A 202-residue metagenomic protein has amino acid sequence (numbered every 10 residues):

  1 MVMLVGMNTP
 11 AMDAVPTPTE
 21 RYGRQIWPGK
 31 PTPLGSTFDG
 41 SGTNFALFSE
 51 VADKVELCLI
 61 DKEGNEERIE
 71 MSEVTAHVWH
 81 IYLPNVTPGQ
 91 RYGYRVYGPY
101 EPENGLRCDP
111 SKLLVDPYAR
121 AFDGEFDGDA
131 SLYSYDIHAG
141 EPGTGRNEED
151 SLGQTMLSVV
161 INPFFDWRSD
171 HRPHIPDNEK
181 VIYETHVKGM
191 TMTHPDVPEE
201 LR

Functional and structural regions predicted by a protein language model:
L4-D39, E66, V78, V86-E184 (+2 more regions): The feature marks proteins involved in alpha-glucan
S41-F45: Structural beta-strand segments of beta-rich domains
F48-K54: Short proline/glycine-enriched turn/loop motifs at strand-loop junctions of beta-rich domains
E56-C58: Beta-strand signatures of extracellular beta-sandwich domains
I60-N65: Change "in extracellular beta-sheet-rich domains … of secreted and cell-surface proteins" to "in beta-sheet-rich domains
E66-V74: Solvent-exposed serine/threonine-rich low-complexity stretches and specific carbohydrate-binding patches
E73, Y82-V86: Short, flexible loop/turn segments at beta-strand junctions in immunoglobulin-like and fibronectin type III
